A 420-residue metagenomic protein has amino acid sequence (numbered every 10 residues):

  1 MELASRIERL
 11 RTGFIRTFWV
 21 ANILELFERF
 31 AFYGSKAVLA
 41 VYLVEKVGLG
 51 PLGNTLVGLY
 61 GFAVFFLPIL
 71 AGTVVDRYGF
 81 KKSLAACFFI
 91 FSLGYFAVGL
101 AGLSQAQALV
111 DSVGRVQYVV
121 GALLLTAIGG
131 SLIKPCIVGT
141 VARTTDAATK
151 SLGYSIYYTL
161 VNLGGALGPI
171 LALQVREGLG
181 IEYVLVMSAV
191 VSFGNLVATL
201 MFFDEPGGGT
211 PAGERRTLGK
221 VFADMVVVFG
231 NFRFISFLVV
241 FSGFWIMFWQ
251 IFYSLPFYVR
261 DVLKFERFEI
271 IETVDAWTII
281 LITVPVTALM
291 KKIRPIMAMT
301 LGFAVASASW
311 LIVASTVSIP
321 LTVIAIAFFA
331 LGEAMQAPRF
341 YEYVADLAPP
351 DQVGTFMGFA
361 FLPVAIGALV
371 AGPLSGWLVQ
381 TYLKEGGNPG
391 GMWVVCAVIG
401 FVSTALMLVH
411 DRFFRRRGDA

Functional and structural regions predicted by a protein language model:
E2-I15, G209-V239: Juxtamembrane intracellular "pre-TM" segments in multi-pass secondary transporters
F32-A40, F232-E272: Extracytoplasmic gate region of multi-pass secondary transporters
V64-F66, R267-K292, G302: Transmembrane alpha-helices of Major Facilitator/SLC transporters
L67-F80, R176, L281-P295, V379: Helix-to-loop junctions at the C-terminal end of transmembrane segments in multipass secondary transporters
F89-G114, A304-V317: C-terminal ends and interior cores of transmembrane alpha-helices in multi-pass membrane transporters/permeases
V113-V116, Q174-V190, W377-F401: A membrane-interface helix-boundary motif in multi-pass transporters
S151-R176, S192, A360-G372: Glycine-rich segments within core transmembrane alpha-helices of 12-TM secondary carriers
G194-P206, V394-A420: Multi-pass alpha-helical transporter architecture, strongest for 12-TM Major Facilitator/SLC carriers used
